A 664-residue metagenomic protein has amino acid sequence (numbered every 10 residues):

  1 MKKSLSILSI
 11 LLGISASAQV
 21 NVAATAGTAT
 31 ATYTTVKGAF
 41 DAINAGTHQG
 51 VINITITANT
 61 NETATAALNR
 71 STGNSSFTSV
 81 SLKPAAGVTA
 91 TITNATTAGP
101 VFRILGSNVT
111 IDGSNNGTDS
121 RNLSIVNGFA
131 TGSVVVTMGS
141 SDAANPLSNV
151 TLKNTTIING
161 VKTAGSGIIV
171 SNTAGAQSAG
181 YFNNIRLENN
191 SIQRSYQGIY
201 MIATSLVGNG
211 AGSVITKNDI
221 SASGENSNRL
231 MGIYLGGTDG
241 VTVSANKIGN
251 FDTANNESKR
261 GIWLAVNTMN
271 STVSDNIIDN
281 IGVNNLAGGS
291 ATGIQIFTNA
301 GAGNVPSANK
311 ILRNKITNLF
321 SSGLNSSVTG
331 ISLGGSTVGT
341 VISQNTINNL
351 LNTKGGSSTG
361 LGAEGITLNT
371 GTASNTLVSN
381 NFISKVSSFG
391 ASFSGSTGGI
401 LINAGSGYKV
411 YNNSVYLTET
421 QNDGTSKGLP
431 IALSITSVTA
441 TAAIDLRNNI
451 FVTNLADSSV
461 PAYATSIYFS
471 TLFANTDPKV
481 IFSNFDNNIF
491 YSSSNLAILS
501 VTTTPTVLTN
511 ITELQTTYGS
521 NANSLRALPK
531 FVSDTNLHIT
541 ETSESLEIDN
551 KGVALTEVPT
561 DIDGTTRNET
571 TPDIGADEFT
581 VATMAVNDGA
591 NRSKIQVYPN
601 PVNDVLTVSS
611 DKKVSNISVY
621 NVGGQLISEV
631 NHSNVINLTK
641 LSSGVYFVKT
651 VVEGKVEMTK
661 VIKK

Functional and structural regions predicted by a protein language model:
M1-N21, T583-V586, N600, G654 (+1 more regions): Bacterial Sec-dependent N-terminal signal peptides
V22-I56, T63, V101-R103, L514 (+1 more regions): Acidic Gly/Asp/Thr-rich repetitive segments characteristic of extracellular carbohydrate-active and adhesion proteins
G46-T47, A58-T63, A85-T89, N115-T118 (+6 more regions): Acidic glycine-/aspartate-rich tracts in secreted/extracellular proteins
T63-S81, T89-D112, V126-S148, K162-Q177 (+4 more regions): Extracellular beta-strand-rich solenoid/capping regions of secreted or surface-exposed proteins that bind or remodel
T65, T96-G99, N127-V135, I157-I168 (+11 more regions): Short glycine/acidic-rich loop motifs that flank beta-strands on beta-rich extracellular proteins
S107-R121, S148-N159, A179-Y196, N209-E225 (+12 more regions): Right-handed parallel beta-helix
K479, I489, T512-E578: C-terminal accessory segments
N587-K664: C-terminal outer-membrane/trafficking sorting elements
